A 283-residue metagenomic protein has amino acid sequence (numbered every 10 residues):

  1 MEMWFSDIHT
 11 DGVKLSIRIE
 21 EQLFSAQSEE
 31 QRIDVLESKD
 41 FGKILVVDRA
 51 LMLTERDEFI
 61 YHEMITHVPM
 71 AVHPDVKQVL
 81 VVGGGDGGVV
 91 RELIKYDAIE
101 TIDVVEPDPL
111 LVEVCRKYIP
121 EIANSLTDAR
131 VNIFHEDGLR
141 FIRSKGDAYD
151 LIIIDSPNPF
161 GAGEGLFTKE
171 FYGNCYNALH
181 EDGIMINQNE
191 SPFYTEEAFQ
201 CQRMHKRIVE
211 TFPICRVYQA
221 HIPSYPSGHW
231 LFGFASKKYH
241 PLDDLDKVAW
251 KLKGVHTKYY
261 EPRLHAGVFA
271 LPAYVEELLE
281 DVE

Functional and structural regions predicted by a protein language model:
M1-D34, S227-E283: SAM/dcSAM-binding transferase cores
E2-W4, S28, V47, L53-D182 (+2 more regions): The AdoMet/dcAdoMet-binding core of the Class I SAM-like
I33-F41: N-terminal glycine-rich anion-binding loops that anchor highly charged ligand groups
D34, L51-M52: Short, solvent-exposed loop/turn motifs
K39, D137, R263: Residues at the C-termini of beta-strands that transition into short coil/loop
G42-D48: Short polybasic amphipathic segments
G163-H240: C-terminal substrate-binding/active-site "lid" region of AdoMet-derived donor-dependent transferases
